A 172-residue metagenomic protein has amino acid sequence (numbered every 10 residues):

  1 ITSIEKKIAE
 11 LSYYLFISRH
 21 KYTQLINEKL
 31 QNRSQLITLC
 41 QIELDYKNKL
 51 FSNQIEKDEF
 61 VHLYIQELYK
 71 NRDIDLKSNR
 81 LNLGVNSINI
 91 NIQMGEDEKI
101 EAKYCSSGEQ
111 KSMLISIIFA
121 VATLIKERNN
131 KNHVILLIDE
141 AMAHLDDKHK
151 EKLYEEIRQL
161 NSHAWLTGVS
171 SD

Functional and structural regions predicted by a protein language model:
T2-I135, H144, K148, K152-H163 (+1 more regions): Conserved NTPase motor "head" modules and their coupling/switch loops across ABC/AAA+ ATPases, GTPases, and GHKL ATPases
D139-A141: Walker B catalytic acidic pair
T167-V169: H-loop/switch region of ABC-family ATPase nucleotide-binding domains
